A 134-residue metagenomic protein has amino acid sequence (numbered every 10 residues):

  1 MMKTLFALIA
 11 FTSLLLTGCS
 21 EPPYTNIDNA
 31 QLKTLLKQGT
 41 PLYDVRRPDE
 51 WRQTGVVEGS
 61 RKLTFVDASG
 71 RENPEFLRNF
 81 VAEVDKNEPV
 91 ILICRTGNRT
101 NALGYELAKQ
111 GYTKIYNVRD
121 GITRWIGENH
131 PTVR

Functional and structural regions predicted by a protein language model:
K3, L16-Q38, P48-P89, N98-R134: Rhodanese-like catalytic fold shared by cysteine-dependent sulfurtransferases and DSP/PTP-type phosphatases
A7-T17: Bacterial N-terminal signal peptides
L42-D44: Structural scaffold elements adjacent to functional motifs in cytosolic proteins
I93-C94: Short, surface-exposed ligand- or partner-binding patches at beta-edge/loop junctions that are enriched in aromatics
